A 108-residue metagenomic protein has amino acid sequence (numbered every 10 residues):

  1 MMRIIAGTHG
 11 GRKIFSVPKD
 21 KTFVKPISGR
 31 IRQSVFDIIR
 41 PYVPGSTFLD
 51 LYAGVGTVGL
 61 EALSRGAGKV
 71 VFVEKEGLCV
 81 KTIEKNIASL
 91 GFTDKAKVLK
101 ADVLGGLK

Functional and structural regions predicted by a protein language model:
M1-K108: Class I S-adenosyl-L-methionine-dependent methyltransferase catalytic core
